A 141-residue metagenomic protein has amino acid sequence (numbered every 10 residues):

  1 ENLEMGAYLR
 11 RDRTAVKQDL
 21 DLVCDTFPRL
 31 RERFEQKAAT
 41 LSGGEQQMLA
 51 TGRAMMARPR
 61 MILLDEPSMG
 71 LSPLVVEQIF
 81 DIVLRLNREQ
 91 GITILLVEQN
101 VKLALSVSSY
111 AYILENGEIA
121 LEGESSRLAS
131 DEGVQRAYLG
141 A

Functional and structural regions predicted by a protein language model:
E1-L20, T26-P28, G123, A141: ABC-type ATPase nucleotide-binding domains, specifically the catalytic core motifs of the NBD
K37-L41, E45: Conserved ABC ATPase signature
A54-M55: ABC ATPase C-loop
R58: Conserved catalytic motifs of ABC-family nucleotide-binding domains
I62-E66: Catalytic Walker B motif of ABC-type/P-loop ATPase nucleotide-binding domains
E77-G91: Helical segment within the ABC ATPase nucleotide-binding domain
Y110, E122: Short, glycine/charged-rich "phosphate-handling" switch motifs in NTP-dependent and phosphotransfer domains
